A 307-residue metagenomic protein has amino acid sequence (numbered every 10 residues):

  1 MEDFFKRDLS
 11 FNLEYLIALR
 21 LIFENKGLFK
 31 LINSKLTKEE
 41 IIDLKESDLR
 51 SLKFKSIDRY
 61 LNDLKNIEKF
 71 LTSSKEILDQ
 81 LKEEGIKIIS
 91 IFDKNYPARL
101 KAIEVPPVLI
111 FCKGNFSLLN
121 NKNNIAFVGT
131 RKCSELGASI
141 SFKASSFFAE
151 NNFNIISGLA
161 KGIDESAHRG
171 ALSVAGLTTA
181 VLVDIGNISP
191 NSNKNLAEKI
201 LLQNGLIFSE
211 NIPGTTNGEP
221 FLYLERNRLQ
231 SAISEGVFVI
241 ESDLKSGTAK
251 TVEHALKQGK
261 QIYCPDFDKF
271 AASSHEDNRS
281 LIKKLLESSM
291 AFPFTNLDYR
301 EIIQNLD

Functional and structural regions predicted by a protein language model:
M1-F11, I91-D307: Glycine-biased, small-residue-rich flexible motifs in mid-sequence functional cores and linkers
M1-K94: Short, small/acidic-rich helices and loops at N termini and domain boundaries of DNA replication/processing enzymes
